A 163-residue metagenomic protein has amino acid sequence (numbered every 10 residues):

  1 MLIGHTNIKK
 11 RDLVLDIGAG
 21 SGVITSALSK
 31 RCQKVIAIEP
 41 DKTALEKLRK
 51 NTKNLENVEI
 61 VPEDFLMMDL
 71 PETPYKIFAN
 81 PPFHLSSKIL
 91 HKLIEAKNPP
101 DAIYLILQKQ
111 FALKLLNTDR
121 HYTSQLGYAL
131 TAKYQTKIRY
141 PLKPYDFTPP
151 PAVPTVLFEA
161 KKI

Functional and structural regions predicted by a protein language model:
M1-I163: Catalytic cores of RNA-modifying enzymes
